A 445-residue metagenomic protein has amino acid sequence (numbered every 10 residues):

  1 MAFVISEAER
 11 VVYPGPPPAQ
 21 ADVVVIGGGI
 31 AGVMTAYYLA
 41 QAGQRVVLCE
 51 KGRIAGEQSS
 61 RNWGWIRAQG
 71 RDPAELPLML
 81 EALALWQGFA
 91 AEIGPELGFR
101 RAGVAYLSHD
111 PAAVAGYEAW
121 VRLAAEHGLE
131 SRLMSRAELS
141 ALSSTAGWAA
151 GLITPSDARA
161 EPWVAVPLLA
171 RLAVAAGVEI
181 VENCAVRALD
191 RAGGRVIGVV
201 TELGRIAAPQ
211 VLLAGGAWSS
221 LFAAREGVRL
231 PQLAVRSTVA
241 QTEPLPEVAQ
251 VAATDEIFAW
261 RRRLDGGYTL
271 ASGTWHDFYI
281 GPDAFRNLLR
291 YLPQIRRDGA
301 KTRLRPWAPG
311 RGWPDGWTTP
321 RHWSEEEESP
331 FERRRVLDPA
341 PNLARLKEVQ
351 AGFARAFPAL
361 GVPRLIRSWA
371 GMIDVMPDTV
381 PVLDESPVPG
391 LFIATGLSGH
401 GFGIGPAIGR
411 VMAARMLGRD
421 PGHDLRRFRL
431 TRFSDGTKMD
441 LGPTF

Functional and structural regions predicted by a protein language model:
M1-V23, Q41, K438-L441: Extreme N-terminal leader/targeting segments of oxidoreductases
G27-G29, K51: Glycine-rich Rossmann-fold phosphate-binding loop(s) that bind the pyrophosphate of adenine dinucleotide cofactors
M34, L189-T318, E332-L343, E348-A356 (+1 more regions): Flavin-dependent oxidoreductases
A40-S60: Glycine-rich FAD pyrophosphate-binding loop
G64-E138, I257-A259, G267-T269, T274-I280 (+1 more regions): Dinucleotide-binding Rossmann-like beta1-alpha1 core, especially the glycine-rich loop that anchors the ADP
P77-L80, Y106-G116, I153-R171, V181 (+3 more regions): Short beta-strand to alpha-helix junction loop
L152-Q210: Helical element adjacent to the flavin cofactor pocket in flavoenzyme catalytic cores
D315-K438: C-terminal catalytic lobe of FAD-dependent flavoproteins
